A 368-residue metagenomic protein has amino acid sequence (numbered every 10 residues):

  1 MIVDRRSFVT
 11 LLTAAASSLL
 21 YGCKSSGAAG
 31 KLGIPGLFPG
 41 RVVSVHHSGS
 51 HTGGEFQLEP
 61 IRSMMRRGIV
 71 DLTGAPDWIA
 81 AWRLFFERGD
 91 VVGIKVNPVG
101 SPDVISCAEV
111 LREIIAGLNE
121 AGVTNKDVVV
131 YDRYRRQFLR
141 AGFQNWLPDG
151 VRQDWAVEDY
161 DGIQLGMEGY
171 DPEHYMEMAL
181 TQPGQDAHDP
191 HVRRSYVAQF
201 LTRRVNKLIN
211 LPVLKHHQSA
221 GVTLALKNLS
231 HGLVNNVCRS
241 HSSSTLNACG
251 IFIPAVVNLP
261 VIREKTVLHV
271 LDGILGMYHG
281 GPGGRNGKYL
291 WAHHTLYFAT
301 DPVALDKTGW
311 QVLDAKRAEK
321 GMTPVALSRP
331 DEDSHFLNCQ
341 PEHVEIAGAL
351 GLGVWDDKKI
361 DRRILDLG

Functional and structural regions predicted by a protein language model:
M1-D4: N-terminal secretory signal peptides
R6-S7, N228: Hydrophobic alpha-helical segments, especially transmembrane helices and their immediate juxtamembrane helical caps
S7-A28: N-terminal export signals
G27-R88, V99-S101, I105-R112, E120-G368: Extended, low-polarity segments enriched in aliphatic/aromatic residues
I115: Aromatic-residue-lined binding/catalytic grooves and analogous aromatic/hydrophobic interfacial grooves in multimeric
